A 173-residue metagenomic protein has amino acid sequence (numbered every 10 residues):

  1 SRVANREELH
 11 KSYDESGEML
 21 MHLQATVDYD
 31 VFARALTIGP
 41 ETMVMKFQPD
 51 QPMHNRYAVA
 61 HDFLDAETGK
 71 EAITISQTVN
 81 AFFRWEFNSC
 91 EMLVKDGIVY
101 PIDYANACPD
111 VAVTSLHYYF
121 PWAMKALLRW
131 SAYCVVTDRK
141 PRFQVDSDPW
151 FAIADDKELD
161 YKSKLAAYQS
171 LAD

Functional and structural regions predicted by a protein language model:
S1, H22-L23, A33-L36, S76-N80 (+2 more regions): Long, contiguous hydrophobic alpha-helical segments, chiefly transmembrane helices and signal peptides
S1-V44, P49, A58-T74: Active-site nucleotide/adenylate-binding loops and adjacent lid/helix of ATP-dependent enzymes
Y13-S16, S76-F83, L127, S131 (+1 more regions): Hydrophobic, Leu/Ile/Phe/Ala-enriched alpha-helical segments that form helix-helix packing faces
Y29-D30, R34, T42-M43, D62-A66 (+3 more regions): Noncatalytic linker/hinge segments flanking ATPase motor cores
P40-F47, H54-N55, I98-A105: Short, well-ordered strand-loop elements centered on a beta-strand within folded domains, enriched for acidic residues
Q51-H61, A105-D110: Short glycine/proline- and charge-enriched loop/turn segments that cap or connect secondary-structure elements
H54-V99, K125, D148-L165: A long amphipathic alpha-helix within ATP-dependent nucleotide-binding catalytic cores
K95-D173: C-terminal active-site "lid" helix and adjoining low-complexity regulatory extension at the edge of ATP-using catalytic
